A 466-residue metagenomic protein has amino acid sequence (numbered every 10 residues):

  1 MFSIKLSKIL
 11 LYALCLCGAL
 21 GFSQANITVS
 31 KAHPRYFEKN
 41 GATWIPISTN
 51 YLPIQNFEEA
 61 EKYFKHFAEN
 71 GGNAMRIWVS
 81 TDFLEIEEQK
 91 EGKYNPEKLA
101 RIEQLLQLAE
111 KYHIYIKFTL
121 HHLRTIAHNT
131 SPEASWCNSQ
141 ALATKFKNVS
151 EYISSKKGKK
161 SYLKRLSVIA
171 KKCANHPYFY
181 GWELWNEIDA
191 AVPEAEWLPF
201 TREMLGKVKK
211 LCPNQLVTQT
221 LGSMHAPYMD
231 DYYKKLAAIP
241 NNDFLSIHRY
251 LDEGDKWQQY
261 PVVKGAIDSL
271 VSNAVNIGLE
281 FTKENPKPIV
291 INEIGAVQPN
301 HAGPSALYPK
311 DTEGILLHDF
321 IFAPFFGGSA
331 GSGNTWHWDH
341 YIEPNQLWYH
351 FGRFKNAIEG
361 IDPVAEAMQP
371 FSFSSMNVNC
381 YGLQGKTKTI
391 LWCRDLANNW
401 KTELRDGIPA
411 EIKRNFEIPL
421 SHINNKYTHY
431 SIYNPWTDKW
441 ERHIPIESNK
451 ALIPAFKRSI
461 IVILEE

Functional and structural regions predicted by a protein language model:
M1-A25: Bacterial Sec-dependent N-terminal signal peptides
F2, S23-E69, I390, I408-E441 (+2 more regions): Non-catalytic accessory regions flanking glycosidase/transglycosidase catalytic cores in CAZymes
N26-K256, P261-D268, N273, E284: Active-site mouth of glycoside hydrolases
K65, K171-K172, K207, Y233-L236 (+5 more regions): Short, flexible, glycine/charge-rich loop motifs used to bind or transfer phosphoryl groups or to couple energy/partner
H121-L123, G295, A330: Flexible glycine-rich beta->alpha loop in the catalytic core of nucleotide-sugar glycosyltransferases
F146-E151, S305-Y308, H337: Short beta-alpha connecting loops at secondary-structure transitions that line or flank enzyme active sites
N186-A190, R249-K264, N273-E313, D339: Active-site clefts of carbohydrate-active enzymes
E280, N285-I289, V297-P299, E313-R442 (+1 more regions): Aromatic- and carboxylate-lined catalytic core of secreted/periplasmic carbohydrate-active enzymes
